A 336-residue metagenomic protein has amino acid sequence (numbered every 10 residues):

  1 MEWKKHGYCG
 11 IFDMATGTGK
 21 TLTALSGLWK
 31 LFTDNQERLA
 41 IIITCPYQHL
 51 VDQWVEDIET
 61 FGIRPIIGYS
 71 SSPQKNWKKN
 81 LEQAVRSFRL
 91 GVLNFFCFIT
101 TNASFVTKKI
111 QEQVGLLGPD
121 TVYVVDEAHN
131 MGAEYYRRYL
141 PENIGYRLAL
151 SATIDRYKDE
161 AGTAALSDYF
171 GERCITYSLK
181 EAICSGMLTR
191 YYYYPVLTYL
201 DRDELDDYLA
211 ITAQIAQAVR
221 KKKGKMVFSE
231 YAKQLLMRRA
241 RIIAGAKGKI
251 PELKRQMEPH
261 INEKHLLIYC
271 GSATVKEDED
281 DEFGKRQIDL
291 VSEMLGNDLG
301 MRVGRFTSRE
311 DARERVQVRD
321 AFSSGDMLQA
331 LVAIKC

Functional and structural regions predicted by a protein language model:
H6-W29: Walker A/P-loop
Y8-I11, G27, C174-D298: Interdomain linker/hinge connecting the two RecA-like lobes of the SF2 helicase core
D13-A15, P46, G271: P-loop (Walker A) phosphate-binding loop of NTP-binding proteins
T21-T23, E37-G62, T274: Conserved Walker A/P-loop ATP-binding site and its immediately adjacent core in helicase/helicase-like ATPase domains
Q48, I67-E82, T100-T107, A128-A133 (+3 more regions): Conserved helicase motor
K75-L90, L267, Q287-C336: Conserved helicase ATPase core of P-loop NTP-dependent helicases/translocases
N102-F105, I110-R156: SF2 helicase catalytic motif II
A133-R190: Post-DEXD/H (motif II) to motif III coupling segment of the RecA-like Helicase ATP-binding lobe
